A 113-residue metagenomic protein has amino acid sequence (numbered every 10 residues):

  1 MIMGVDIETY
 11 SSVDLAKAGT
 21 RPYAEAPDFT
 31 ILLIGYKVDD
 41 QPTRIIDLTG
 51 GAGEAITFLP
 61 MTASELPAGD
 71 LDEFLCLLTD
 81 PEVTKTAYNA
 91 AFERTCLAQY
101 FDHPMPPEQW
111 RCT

Functional and structural regions predicted by a protein language model:
I2-G4, T9, D14-A18, A24-E25 (+1 more regions): Conserved DEDDh/DEDDy metal-dependent 3′-5′ exonuclease domain
